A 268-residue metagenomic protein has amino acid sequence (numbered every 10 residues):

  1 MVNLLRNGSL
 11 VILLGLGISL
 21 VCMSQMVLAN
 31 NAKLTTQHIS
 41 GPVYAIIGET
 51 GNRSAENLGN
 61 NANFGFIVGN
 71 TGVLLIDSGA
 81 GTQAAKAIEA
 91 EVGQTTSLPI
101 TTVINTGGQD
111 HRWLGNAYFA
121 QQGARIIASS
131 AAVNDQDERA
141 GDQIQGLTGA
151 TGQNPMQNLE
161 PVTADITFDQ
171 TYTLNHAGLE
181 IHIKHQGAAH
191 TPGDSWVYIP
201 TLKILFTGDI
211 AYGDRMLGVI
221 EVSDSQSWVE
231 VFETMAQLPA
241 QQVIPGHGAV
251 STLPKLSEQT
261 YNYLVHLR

Functional and structural regions predicted by a protein language model:
M1-R6: N-terminal secretory signal peptides that target proteins for export/translocation
V11-M23: Bacterial N-terminal signal peptides
S24-A29: Boundary at the C-terminal end of the N-terminal hydrophobic targeting segment
Q37-I39, I67, T171-H176, P245: Short acidic-hydrophobic surface loop/beta-edge motif
H38-E91, V197-I199, K203-G208: Conserved beta-strand hairpin/beta-sheet module of binuclear metal-dependent hydrolase folds, prominently
P42, I67, D77, V92 (+9 more regions): Divalent metal-coordination and catalytic microenvironments
G72-L74, S78-T82, T173, E180-N262 (+1 more regions): Metallo-beta-lactamase
A90-I166, Q170-T173: Active-site HxH/HxHxD metal-binding segment of metal-dependent hydrolases
